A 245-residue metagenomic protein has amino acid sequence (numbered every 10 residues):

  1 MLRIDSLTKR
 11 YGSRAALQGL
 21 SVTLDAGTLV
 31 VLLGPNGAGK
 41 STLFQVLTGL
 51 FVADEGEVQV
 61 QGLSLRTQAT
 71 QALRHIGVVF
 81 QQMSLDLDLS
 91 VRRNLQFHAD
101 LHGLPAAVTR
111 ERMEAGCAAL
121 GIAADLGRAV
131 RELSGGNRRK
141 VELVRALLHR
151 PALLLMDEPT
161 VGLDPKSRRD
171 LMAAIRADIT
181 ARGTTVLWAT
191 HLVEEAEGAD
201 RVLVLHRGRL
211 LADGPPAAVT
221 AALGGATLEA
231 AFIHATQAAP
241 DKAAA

Functional and structural regions predicted by a protein language model:
Q96, D100, A107-D125: Conserved ABC ATPase "signature" region
A129-L133: Conserved ABC ATPase signature
R150: Conserved catalytic motifs of ABC-family nucleotide-binding domains
L154-E158: Catalytic Walker B motif of ABC-type/P-loop ATPase nucleotide-binding domains
R169-R182: Helical segment within the ABC ATPase nucleotide-binding domain
D213-G214: ABC ATPase "signature
